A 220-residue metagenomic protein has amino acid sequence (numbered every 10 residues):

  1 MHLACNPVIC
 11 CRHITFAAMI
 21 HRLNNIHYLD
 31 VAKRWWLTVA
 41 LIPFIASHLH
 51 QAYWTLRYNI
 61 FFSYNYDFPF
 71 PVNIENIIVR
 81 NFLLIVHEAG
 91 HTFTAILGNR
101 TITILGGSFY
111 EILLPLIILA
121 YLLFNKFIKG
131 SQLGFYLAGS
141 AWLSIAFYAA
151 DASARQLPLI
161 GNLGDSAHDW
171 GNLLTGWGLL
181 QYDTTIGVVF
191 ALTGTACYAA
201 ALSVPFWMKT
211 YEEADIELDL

Functional and structural regions predicted by a protein language model:
A4, T15-A18: Ala/Thr-enriched low-complexity intrinsically disordered regions
C5, C10-C11: Cysteine-centered motifs
L23-T38, I42-Y58, N99-L220: Metalloprotease/metallohydrolase-associated module, dominated by Zn2+-dependent proteases
R57-N65: Interhelical loop segments of eukaryotic multi-pass membrane proteins
Y66-L84: Short pre-active-site segment immediately N-terminal to the catalytic Zn-binding motif
L83-A95, G107: Active-site recognition of the HExxH zinc-binding catalytic motif
